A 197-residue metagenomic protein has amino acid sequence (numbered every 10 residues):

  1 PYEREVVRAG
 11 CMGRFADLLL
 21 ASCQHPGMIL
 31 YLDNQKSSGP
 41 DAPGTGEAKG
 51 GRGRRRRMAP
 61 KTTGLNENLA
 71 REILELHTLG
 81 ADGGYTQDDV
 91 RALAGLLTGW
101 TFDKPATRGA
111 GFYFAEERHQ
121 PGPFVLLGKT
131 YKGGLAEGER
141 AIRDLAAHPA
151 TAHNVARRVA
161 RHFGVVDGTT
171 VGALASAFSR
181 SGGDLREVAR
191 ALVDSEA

Functional and structural regions predicted by a protein language model:
P1-A197: Active-site substrate-binding loop specific to GH73 endo-beta-N-acetylglucosaminidase modules in bacterial autolysins
